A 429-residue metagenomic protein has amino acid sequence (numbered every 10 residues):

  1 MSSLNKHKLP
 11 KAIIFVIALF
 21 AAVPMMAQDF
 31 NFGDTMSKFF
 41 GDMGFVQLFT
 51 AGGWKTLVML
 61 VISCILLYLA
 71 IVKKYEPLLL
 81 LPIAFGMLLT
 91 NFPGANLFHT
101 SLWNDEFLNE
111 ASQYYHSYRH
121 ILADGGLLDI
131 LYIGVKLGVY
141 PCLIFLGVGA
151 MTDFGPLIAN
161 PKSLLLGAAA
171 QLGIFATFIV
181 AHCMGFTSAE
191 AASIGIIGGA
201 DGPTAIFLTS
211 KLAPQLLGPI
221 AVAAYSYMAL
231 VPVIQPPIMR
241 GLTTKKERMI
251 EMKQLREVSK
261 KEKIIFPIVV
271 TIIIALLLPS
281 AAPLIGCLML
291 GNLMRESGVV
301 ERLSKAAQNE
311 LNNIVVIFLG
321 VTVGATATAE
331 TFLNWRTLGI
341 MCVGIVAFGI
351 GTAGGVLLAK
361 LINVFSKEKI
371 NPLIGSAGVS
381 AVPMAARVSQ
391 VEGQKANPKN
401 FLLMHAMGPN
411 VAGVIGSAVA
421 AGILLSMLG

Functional and structural regions predicted by a protein language model:
M1-Q28: N-terminal secretory/membrane targeting signals
G53, L157-F178, T328-G355, A406-N410: Entry/N-cap segments of selected transmembrane alpha helices and their immediately preceding amphipathic helices
L66, L89, L131-I158, G291-M294 (+1 more regions): Hydrophobic transmembrane alpha-helices of secondary-active transporters and Na+-translocating membrane complexes
L67-L81, F85, G94-N96, I234 (+2 more regions): Flexible hinge motifs at transmembrane-helix junctions and intramembrane kinks/re-entrant loops in multi-pass membrane
I133, L137, F145-M151, L166-A176 (+5 more regions): Alpha-helical membrane segments and immediately flanking helix-loop junctions that form or couple to the substrate/ion
Q215-V233, V343-G351, I374-A377: Alpha-helical transmembrane segments
A223-V299: Membrane-embedded hairpin module used as a gating/binding unit in multi-pass transport and secretion proteins
T271-G355: Transmembrane helical segments that form the transport core of multi-pass membrane transport proteins
